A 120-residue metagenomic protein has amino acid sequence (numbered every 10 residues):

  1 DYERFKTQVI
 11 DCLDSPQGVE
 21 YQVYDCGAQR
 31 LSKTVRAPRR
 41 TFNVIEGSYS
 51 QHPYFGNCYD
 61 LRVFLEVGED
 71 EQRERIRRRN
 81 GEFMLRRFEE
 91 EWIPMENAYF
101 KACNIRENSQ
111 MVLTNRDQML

Functional and structural regions predicted by a protein language model:
D1-A37, T41-I45: Conserved nucleotide-sensing/catalytic segment adjacent to the nucleotide-binding pocket in NTP-handling enzymes
F5, V63, S109: Residue-level signal for inorganic ion chemistry
T7, D11, E74, E90: Replace "anionic and nucleotidyl ligands
D11, R78-G81: Short, intrinsically disordered, mixed-charge
E20, D25, S50-Q51, G56 (+2 more regions): Generic, ordered loop/turn and secondary-structure boundary motif
R30-R79: ATP-dependent NMP and nucleoside kinases share a basic, alpha-helical "lid"
H52, G81-L120: Small-molecule kinase domains that catalyze NTP-dependent phosphoryl transfer to phosphate-bearing small molecules
